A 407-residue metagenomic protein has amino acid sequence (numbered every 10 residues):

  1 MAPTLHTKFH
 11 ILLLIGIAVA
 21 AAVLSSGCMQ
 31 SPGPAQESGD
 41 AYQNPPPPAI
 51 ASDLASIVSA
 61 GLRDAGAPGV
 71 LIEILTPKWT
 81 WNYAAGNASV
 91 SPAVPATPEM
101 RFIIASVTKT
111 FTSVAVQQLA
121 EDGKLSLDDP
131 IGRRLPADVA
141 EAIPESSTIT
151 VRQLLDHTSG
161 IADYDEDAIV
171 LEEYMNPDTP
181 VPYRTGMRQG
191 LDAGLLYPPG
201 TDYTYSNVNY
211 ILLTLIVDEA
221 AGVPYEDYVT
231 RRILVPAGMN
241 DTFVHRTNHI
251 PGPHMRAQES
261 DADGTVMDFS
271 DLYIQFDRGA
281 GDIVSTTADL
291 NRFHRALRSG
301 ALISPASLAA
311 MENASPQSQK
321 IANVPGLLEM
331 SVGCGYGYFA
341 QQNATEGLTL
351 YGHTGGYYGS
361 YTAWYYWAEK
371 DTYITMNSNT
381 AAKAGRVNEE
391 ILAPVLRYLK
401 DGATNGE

Functional and structural regions predicted by a protein language model:
M1-A35: Secretory targeting signatures
C28-A85, T230, D268-E407: Catalytic loop of the DD-peptidase/beta-lactamase superfamily, centered on the K-T-G motif and neighboring
I50, L54, I104, T108 (+6 more regions): Hydrophobic (often cysteine-bearing) scaffold residues that line and stabilize catalytic clefts of nucleotide/cofactor
V58, K78, K109-T112, V116 (+7 more regions): Residue-level preference for non-acidic, small/hydrophobic
L62, W81-Y83, S91-V94, A162-D165: Short, solvent-exposed loop/turn elements at domain surfaces
P68, P92-Q153, Y197-V208, R278-G279 (+1 more regions): Short active-site loop at a secondary-structure junction that contains or immediately precedes the catalytic residue(s)
S89, I143-Y351: Short, surface-exposed loop or secondary-structure junction motifs that flank catalytic or metal-binding residues
E99, I103, P180-P182, G190 (+1 more regions): Mature, Sec-exported extracytoplasmic domains of Gram-positive
